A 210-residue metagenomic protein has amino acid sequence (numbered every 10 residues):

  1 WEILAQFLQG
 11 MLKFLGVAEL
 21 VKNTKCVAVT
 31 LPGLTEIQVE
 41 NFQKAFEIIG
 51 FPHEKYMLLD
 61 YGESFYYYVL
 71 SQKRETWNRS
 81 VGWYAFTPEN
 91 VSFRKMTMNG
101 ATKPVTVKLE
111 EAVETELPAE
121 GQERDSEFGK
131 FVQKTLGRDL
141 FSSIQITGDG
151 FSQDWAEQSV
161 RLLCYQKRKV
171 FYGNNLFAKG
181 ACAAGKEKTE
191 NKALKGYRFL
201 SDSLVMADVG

Functional and structural regions predicted by a protein language model:
W1-T30, T35, E110-K134, R138-F141: Conserved phosphate-binding loops in N-terminal lobes of ATP-dependent enzymes of the actin/Hsp70/sugar-kinase
K22-S64: Glycine-rich phosphate-binding loop and adjoining helix at the ATP-binding site of ATP-dependent phosphoryl-transfer
V27-V39, V132-L163, K169, G173-N174: Glycine-rich phosphate-binding loops at beta-strand->alpha-helix junctions
I37-K44, Y68-L70, V91-M96, S152-S159: A short acidic (Asp/Glu
K44-F51, R74-E75, N99, Q158-K167: Short, surface-exposed basic-aromatic patches at helix termini and helix-loop junctions that form
F51-S64, S159-C182: Conserved phosphate-binding/catalytic loops in two-lobed NTP-binding clefts
Y67-K108: Gly/Thr-rich phosphate-binding beta-strand-loop-beta motif of the actin/hexokinase/Hsp70
A183-G210: Acidic, glycine/GT-rich loop-and beta-edge segments that sit at the periphery of enzyme/chaperone cores
